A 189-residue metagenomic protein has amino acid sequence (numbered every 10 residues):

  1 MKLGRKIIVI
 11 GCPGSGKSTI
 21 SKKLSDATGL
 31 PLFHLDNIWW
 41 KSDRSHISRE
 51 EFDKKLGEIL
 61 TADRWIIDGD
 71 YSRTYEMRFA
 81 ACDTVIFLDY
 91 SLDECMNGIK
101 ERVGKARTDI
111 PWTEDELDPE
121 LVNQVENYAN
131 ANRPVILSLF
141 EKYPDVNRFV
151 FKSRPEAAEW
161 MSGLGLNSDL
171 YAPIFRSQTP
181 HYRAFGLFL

Functional and structural regions predicted by a protein language model:
K2-G4, A27, N127-L189: NTP-dependent small-molecule kinase module
V9: Hydrophobic anchor at the beta1->P-loop junction of P-loop NTPases
P13: The conserved Walker
K17: Conserved lysine of the Walker
I20: Hydrophobic positions on the alpha1 helix immediately C-terminal to the Walker A/P-loop
K23: Active-site signature of alpha/beta-hydrolase-fold catalytic machinery across serine- and Asp/Cys-nucleophile hydrolases
P31-T84: Conserved nucleotide-sensing/catalytic segment adjacent to the nucleotide-binding pocket in NTP-handling enzymes
Y90-N132: A glycine- and Lys/Arg-enriched "phosphate-lid" helix/loop adjacent to the NTP-binding pocket of small-molecule kinases
